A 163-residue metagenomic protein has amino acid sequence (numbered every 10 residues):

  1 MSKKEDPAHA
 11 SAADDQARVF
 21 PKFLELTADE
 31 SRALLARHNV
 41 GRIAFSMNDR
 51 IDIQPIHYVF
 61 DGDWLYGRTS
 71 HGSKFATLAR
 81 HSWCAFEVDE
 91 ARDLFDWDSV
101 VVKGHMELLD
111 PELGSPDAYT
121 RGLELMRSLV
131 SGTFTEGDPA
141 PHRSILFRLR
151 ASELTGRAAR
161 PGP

Functional and structural regions predicted by a protein language model:
S2-K22, E90-P163: Charged, gly/pro-rich active-site loop segments
Q16-R42: Short, basic/aromatic recognition patches
A33, N48, A76, L94-D96 (+1 more regions): Generic marker of residues within folded, mature protein domains
H38, I53, F60-G62, A79-W83 (+2 more regions): Short connector loops at helix/strand junctions that flank enzyme active sites, especially segments positioning acidic
H38-S70, F86: Short beta-strand segments
G67-W97: Helix-adjacent hinge/juxtasegments
